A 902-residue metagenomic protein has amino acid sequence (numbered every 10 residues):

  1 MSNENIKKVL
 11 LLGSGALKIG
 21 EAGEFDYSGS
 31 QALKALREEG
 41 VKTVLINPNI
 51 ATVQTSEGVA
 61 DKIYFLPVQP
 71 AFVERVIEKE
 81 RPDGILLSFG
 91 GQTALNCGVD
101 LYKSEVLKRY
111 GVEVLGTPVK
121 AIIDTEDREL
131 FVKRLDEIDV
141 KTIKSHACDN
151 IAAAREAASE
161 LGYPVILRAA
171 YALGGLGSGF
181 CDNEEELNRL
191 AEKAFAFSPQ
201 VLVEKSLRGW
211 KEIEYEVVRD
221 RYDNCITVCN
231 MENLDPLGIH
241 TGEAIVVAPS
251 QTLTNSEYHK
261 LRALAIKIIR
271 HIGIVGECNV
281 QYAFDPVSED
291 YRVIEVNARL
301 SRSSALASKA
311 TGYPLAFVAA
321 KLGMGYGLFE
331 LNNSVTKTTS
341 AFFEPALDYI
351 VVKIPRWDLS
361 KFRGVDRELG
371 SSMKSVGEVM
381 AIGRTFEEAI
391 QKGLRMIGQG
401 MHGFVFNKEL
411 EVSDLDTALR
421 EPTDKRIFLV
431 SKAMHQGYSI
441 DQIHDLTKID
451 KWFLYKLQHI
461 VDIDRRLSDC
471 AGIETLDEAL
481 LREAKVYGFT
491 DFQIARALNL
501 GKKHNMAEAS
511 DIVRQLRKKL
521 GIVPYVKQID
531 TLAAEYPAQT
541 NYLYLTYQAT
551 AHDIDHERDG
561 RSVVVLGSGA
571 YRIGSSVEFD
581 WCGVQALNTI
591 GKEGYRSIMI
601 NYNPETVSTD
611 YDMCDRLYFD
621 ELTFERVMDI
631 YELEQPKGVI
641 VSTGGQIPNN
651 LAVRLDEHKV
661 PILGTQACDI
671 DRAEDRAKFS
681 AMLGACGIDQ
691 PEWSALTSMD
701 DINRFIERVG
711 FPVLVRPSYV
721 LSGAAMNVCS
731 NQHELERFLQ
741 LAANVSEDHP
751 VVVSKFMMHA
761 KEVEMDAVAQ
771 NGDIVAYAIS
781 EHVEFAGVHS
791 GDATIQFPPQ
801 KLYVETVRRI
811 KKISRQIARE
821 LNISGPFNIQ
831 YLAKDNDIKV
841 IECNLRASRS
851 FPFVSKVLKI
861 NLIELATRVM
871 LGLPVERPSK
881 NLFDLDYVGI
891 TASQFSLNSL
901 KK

Functional and structural regions predicted by a protein language model:
M1-L11, K133: Generic start-of-chain signal for non-secretory N-termini
K7, G13, D26, Q31 (+25 more regions): ATP-dependent carboxylate activation and anion-phosphoryl transfer catalytic cores that bind Mg-ATP to form
R37, Y102, K108, D136 (+7 more regions): Anion (oxyanion) recognition and catalysis
T55, R109-S178, T665-M726: A conserved helix-loop-beta module that forms one wall/lid of the active-site cleft in ATP-utilizing catalytic domains
G58-D61, F65-K141, D615, E625-D689: Conserved N-proximal alpha/beta basic substrate-recognition cap immediately N-terminal to, or forming the N-lobe
A484-Y487, Q493-L500: Extended, domain-scale alpha-helical bundle/helix-rich regions
